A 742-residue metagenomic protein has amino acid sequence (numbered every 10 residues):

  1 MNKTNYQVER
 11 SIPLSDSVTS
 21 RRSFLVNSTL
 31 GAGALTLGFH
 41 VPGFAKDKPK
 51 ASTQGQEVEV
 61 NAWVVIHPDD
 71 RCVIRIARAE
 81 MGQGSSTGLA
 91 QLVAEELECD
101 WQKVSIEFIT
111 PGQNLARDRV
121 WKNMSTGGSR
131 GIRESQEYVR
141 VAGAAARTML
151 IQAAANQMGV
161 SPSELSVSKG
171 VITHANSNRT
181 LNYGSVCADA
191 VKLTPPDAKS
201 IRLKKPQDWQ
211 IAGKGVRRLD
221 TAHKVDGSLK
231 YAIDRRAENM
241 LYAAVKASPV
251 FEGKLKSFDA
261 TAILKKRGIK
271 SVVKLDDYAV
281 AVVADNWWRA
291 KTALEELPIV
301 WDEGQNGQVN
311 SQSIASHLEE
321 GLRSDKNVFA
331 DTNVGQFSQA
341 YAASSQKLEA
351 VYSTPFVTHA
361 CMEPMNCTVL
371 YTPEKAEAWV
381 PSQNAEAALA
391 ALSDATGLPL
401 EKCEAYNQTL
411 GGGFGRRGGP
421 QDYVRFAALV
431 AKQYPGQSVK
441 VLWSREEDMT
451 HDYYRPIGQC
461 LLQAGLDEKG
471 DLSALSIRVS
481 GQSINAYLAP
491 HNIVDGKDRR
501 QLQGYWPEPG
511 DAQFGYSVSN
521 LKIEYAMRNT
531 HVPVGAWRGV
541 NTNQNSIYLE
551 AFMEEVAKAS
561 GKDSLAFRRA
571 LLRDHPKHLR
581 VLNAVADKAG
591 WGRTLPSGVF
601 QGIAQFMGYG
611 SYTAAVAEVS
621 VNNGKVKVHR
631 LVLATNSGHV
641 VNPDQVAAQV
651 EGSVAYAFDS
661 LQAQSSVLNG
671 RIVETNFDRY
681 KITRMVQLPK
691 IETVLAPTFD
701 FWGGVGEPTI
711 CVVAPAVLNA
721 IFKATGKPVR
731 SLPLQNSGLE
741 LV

Functional and structural regions predicted by a protein language model:
N2-G38, K46-V742: Cofactor-binding beta-sheet edge motifs in enzyme active sites
